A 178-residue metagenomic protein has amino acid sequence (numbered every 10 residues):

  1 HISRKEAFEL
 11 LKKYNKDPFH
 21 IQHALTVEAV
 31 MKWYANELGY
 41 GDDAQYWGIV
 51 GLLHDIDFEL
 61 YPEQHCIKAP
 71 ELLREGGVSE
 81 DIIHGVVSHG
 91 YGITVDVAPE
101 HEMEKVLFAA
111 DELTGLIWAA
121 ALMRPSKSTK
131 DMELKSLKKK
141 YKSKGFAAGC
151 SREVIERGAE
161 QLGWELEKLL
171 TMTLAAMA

Functional and structural regions predicted by a protein language model:
H1-Y61: Acidic/His-rich, divalent-metal-binding segments that scaffold phosphate/diphosphate chemistry
I2, E6, Q22-T26, Q64 (+7 more regions): Conserved active-site and cofactor/substrate-binding residues in soluble primary-metabolism enzymes
F8, K12, L25-K32, I67-P70 (+3 more regions): Predominant activation on well-ordered alpha-helical scaffold segments within soluble catalytic domains
K12, P18, E104-K105, K130 (+1 more regions): Flexible, active-site-adjacent loop/turn segments at secondary-structure boundaries
Y14-N15, M31, A35-L38, G76 (+6 more regions): Structural signal for hydrophobic packing residues in well-ordered secondary-structure cores of soluble enzyme domains
Y40-F146: Divalent metal-dependent catalytic cores for phosphoryl transfer on phosphate-bearing substrates
T129, K135-T171, A175: C-terminal binding/interaction regions
